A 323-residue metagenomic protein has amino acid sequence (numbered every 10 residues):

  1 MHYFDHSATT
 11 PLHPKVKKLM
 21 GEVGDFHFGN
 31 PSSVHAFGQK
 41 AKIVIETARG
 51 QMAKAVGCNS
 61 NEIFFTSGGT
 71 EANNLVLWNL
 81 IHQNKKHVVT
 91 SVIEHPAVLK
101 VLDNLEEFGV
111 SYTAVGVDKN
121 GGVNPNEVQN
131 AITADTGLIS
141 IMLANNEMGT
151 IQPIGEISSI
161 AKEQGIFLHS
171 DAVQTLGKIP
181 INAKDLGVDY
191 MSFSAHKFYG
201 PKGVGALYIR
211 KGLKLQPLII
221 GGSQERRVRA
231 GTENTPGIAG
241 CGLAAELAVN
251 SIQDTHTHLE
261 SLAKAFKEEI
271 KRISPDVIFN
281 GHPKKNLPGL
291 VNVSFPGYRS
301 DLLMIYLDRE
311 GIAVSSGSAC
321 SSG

Functional and structural regions predicted by a protein language model:
M1-G323: Pyridoxal 5′-phosphate
